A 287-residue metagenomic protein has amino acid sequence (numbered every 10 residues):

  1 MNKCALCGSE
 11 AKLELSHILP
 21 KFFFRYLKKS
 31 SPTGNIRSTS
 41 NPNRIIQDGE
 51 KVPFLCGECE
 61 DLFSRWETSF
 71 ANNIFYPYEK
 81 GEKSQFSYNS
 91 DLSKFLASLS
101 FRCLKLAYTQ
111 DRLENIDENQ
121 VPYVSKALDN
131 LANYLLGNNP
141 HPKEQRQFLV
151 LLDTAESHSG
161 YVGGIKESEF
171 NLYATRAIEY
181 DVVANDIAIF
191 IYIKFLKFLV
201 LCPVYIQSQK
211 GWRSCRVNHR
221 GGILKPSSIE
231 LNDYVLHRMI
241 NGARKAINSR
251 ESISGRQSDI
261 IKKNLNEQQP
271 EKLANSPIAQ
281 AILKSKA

Functional and structural regions predicted by a protein language model:
M1-F70: An N-terminal structural lobe/cap that precedes and organizes the functional/catalytic core across diverse proteins
A5, A11, I45-D48, F86 (+3 more regions): A general structural signal for short secondary-structure junctions and capping/turn motifs
P32-N35, I116-V121: Flexible coil/linker segments and helix-coil junctions enriched in charged and small residues
I36, Q85-S90, E230-L236: Short C-terminal domain-edge/linker segments immediately following a structured domain
T39-S40, K80-E82, K225-S227: Glycine-rich loops and low-complexity Gly/Arg-rich segments that provide flexible linkers or classic glycine-based
N43-E114: Catalytic cores of phosphodiester-bond-cleaving enzymes
N119-A287: C-terminal, charged low-complexity interaction regions
